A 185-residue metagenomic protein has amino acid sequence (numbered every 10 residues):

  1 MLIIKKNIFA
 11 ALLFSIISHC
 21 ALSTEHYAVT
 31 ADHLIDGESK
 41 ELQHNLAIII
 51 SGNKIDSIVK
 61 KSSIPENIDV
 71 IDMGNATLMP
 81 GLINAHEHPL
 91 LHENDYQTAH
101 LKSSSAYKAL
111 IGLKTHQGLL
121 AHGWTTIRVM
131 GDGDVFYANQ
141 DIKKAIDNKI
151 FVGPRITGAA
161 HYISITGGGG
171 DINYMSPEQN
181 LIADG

Functional and structural regions predicted by a protein language model:
M1-F9: Bacterial N-terminal signal peptides that target proteins for export
A10-H19: Bacterial N-terminal signal peptides
A21-S23, A28: Boundary at the C-terminal end of the N-terminal hydrophobic targeting segment
E25, E38-E41, K108: Short loop/turn motifs at secondary-structure junctions and domain boundaries
L34, E38-M79, I146: Histidine-rich, glycine-flanked metal-binding segment
I71, R128-V129, G158: General beta-strand structural signal in soluble alpha/beta enzymes
T77-K144, N148: Metal-associated gating/positioning segment near the N- to mid-region
K149-G185: Metal-coordinating catalytic core of metallo-dependent amide/deamination hydrolases
